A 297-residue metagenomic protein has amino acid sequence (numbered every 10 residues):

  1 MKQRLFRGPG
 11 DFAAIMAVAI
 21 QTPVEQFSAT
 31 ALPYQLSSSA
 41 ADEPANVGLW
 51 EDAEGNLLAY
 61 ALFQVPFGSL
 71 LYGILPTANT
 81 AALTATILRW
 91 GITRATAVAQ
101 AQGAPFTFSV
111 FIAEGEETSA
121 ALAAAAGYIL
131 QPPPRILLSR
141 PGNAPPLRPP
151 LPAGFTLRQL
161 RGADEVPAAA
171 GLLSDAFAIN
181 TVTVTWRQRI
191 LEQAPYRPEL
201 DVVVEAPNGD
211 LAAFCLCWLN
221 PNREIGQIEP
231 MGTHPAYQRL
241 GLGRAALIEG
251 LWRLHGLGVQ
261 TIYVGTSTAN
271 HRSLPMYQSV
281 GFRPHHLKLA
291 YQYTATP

Functional and structural regions predicted by a protein language model:
M1-P33, P134, P149-T181: Short amphipathic alpha-helix that is part of the acyltransferase structural core
R7, I20-A101, I112, P207 (+2 more regions): Conserved donor-binding loop and adjoining core beta-sheet/short helix segment in diverse acyl/aminoacyl transferases
A45, G103-P105, V259: Short, high-confidence coil segments that cap the C-terminus of an alpha-helix and link into the following beta-strand
Q64-L70, I74-A153, L289-Y293: Acyl-donor-binding surface of acyltransferase catalytic domains
T80-A97, T233-P235, R239-G256, P275-S279: Conserved acetyl-CoA-binding loop-helix of GNAT-fold acetyltransferases
F108-V110, I228, I262-T266: Conserved hydrophobic beta-strand within the GNAT/NAT acetyltransferase core sheet that lines the active-site cleft
E117-P146, I248-E249, H255-P297: Active-site/acyl-donor-binding loops of N-acyltransferases
A176-N222, M231, P235, R244: Phosphate-binding active sites in nucleotide-utilizing proteins
